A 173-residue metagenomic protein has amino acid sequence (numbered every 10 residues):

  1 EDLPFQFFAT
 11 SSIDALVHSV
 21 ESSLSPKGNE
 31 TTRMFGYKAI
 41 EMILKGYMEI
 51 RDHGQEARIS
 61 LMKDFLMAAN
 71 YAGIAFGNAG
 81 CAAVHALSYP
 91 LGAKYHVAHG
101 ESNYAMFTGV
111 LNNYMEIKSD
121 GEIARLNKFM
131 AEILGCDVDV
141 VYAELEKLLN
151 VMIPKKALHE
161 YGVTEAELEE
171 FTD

Functional and structural regions predicted by a protein language model:
E1-G28, E122-R125, F129: A glycine/threonine-rich phosphate-anchoring loop and its flanking beta-alpha core in nucleotide/phosphate-binding
F5-I13, T32, G36, F76 (+1 more regions): Short glycine/threonine-rich catalytic loop with a Thr-x-Gly-x-Asp
L16-V20, F65-G73, F107, L145 (+2 more regions): Short alpha-helical scaffolding segments that buttress acidic/His motifs in well-ordered protein cores
V17-V20, G28, E41, P90 (+3 more regions): Glycine-rich flexible loops
E21-N78, Y89-G92: Glycine-rich phosphate/diphosphate-binding loops and the adjacent beta-loop-alpha structural elements that coordinate
H85: Short conserved active-site loop signatures built around small residues
K94-E167: Gly/Pro-rich interdomain helix-loop hinge
